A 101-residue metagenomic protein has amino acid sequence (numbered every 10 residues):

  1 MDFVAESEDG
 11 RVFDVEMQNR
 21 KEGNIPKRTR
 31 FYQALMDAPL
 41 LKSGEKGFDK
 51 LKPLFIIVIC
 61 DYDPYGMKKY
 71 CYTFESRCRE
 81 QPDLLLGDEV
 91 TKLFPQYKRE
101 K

Functional and structural regions predicted by a protein language model:
M1-K101: Elongated, amphipathic alpha-helical interaction scaffolds
